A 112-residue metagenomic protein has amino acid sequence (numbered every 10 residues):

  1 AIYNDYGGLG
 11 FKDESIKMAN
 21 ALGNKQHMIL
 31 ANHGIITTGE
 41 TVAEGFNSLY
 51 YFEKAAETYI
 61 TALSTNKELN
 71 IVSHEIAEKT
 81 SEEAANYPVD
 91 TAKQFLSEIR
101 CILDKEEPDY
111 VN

Functional and structural regions predicted by a protein language model:
A1-L9, E14: Class I SAM-dependent methyltransferase SAM-binding "motif I" and its flanking Rossmann-like core
Y3, I29-H33: Short, conserved beta-strand edge motifs with alternating hydrophobic and charged residues
N4-G7, N24, A43: Hydrophobic N-terminal alpha-helices or hydrophobic patches in metabolic proteins across all domains of life
S15, A19, F46-L49: A general structural signal for well-ordered alpha-helical packing
I16-L30: Crotonase-fold acyl-CoA enzyme core
Q26, G34-N112: A conserved C-terminal secondary-structure "cap"
